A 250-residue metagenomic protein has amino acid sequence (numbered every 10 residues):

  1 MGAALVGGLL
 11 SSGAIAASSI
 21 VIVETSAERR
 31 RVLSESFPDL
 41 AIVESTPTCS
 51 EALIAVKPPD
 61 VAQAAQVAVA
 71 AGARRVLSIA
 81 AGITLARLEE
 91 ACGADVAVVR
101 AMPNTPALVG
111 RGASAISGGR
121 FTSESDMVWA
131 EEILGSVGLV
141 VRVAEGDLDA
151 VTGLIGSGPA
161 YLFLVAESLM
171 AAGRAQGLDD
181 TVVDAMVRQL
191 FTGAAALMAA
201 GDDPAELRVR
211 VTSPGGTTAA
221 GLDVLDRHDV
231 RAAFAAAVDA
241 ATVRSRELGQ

Functional and structural regions predicted by a protein language model:
M1: Hydrophobic/small residue at the entry helix of a nucleotide-binding pocket
A4, G8-G13, A91, A172: Rossmann-fold NAD(P)-dependent oxidoreductase module
V6, V21, A27, V32-I116: Rossmann-like NAD(P)(H) cofactor-binding subdomain of soluble oxidoreductases
S11-S18, D95-A97: Conserved S-adenosyl-L-methionine
V21, R87-A97, A113-V151, L162-A200 (+1 more regions): Internal alpha-helical scaffold of NAD(P)-dependent oxidoreductase catalytic cores
S26, A81-I83, P103-A107, I155 (+2 more regions): Glycine-rich beta-alpha junction loops
T152-A160, R208: A short glycine-threonine-serine/GTX helix/turn-capping micro-motif
A185-R188, T192-Q250: NAD(P)-dependent Rossmann-like dehydrogenase/reductase catalytic/cofactor-binding core
